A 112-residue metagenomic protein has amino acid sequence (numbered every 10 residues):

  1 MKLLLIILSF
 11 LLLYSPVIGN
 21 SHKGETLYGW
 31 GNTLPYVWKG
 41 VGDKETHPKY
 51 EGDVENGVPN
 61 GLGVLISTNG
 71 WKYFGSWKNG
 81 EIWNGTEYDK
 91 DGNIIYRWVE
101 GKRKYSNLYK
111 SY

Functional and structural regions predicted by a protein language model:
L4-L13: Sec-dependent N-terminal signal peptides
Y14-Y112: Glycine/tyrosine- and acidic-biased, solvent-exposed loop/turn segments at the edges of beta-strands
